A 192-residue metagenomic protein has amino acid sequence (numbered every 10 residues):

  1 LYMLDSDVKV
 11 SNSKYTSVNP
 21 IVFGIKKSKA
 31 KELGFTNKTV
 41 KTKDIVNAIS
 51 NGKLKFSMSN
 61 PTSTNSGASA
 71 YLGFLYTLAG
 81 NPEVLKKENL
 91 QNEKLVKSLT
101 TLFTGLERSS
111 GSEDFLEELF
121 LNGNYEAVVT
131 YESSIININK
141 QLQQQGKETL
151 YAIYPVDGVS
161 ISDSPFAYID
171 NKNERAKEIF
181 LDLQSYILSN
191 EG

Functional and structural regions predicted by a protein language model:
L1, K29-K31, P61-S66, S133-I136 (+2 more regions): Solvent-exposed loop/turn segments at secondary-structure junctions within structured extracellular/periplasmic domains
L1-S63: N-terminal segment of the mature folded domain
M3, V40, D44, N65-S69 (+8 more regions): Extracytoplasmic/secreted proteins, especially bacterial periplasmic and envelope-associated proteins
Y15-F23, V96-L102, S110, Q143-K172 (+1 more regions): Periplasmic-binding protein-like
S28-N37, Y76-L85, K172-F180: Short helix-loop capping/hinge motifs at secondary-structure junctions, enriched in acidic/polar residues
I49, T62, Y186-G192: Periplasmic-binding protein-like
G52-G80: Extracytoplasmic/periplasmic solute-binding protein
Y76, N81-Y154: Ligand-binding pocket segment of bilobal, Venus flytrap-like solute-binding proteins
